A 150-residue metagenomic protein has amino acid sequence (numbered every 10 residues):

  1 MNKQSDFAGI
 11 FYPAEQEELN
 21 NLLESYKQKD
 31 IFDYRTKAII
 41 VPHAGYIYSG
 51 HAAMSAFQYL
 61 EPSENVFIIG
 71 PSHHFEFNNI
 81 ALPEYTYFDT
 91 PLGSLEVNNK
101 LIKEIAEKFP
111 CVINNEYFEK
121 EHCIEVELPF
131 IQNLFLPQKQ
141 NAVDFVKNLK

Functional and structural regions predicted by a protein language model:
N2-K150: Active-site histidine-anchored catalytic micro-motif
